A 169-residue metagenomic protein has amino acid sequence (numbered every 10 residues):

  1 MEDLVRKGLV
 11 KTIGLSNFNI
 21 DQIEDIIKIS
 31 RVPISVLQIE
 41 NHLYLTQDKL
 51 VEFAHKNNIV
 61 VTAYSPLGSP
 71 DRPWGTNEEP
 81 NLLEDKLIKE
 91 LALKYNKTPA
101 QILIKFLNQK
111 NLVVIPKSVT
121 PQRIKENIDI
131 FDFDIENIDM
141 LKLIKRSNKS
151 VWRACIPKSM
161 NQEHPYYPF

Functional and structural regions predicted by a protein language model:
M1-F169: Beta/alpha (TIM)-barrel catalytic core signal, keyed to glycine-rich beta->alpha loops juxtaposed to Asp/Glu that bind
